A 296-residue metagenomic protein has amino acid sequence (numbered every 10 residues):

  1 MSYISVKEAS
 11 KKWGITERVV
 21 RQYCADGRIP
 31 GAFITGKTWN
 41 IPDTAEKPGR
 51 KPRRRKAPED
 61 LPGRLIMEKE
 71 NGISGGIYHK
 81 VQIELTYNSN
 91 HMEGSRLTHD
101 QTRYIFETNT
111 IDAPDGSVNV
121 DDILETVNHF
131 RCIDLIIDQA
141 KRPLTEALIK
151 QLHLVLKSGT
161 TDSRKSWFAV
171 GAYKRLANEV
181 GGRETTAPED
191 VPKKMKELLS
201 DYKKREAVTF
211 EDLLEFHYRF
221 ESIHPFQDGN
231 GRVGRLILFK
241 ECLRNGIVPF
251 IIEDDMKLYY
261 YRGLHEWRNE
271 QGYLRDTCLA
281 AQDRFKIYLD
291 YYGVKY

Functional and structural regions predicted by a protein language model:
S2-W13, E17-Q22, D26-I29, D43-Y296: FIC/Doc superfamily catalytic core
G31-P42: Short Lys/Arg-enriched helix C-cap and helix-to-coil transition segments that create basic nucleic-acid-contact patches
